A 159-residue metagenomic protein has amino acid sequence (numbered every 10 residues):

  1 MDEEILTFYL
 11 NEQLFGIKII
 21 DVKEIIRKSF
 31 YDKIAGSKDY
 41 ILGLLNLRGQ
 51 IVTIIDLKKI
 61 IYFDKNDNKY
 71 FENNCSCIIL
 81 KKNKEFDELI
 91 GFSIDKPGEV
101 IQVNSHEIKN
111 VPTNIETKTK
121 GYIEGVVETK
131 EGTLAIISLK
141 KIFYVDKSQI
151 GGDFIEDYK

Functional and structural regions predicted by a protein language model:
M1-K159: An acidic, low-aromatic, low-complexity terminal/linker signal
